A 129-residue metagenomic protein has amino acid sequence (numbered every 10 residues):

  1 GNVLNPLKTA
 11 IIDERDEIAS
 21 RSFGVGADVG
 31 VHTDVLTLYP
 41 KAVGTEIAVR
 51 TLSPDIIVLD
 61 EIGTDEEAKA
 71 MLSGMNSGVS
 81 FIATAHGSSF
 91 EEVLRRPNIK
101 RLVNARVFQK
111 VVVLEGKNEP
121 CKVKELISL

Functional and structural regions predicted by a protein language model:
L4-A48: P-loop NTPase switch/communication element
I11, D34-T37, A83, V113 (+1 more regions): Structural signal for conserved beta-strand scaffold positions within catalytic alpha/beta enzyme cores
I18-R21, E91-V93, E119-V123: Switch/connector loops and helix/strand junctions flanking conserved nucleotide-binding motifs in nucleotide-processing
V29-V31, R101-V103, L129: Short, low-complexity, polar/charged sequence segments that are solvent-exposed and flexible
P40, S89, E125-S128: Short, solvent-exposed coil/turn linker segments
S53-P54, V58-V111, G116: Conserved P-loop NTPase nucleotide-binding/switch module
Q109-L129: Conserved P-loop NTPase
